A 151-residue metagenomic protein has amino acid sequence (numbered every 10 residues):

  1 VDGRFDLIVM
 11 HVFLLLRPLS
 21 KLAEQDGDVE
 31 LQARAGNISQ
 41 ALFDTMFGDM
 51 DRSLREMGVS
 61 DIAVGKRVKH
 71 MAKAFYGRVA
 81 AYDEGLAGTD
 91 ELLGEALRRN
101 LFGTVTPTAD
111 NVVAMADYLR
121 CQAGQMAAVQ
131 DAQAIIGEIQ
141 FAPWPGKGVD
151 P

Functional and structural regions predicted by a protein language model:
V1-P151: Surface/interface-facing alpha-helical segments and adjacent flexible terminal/loop regions used for partner/assembly
